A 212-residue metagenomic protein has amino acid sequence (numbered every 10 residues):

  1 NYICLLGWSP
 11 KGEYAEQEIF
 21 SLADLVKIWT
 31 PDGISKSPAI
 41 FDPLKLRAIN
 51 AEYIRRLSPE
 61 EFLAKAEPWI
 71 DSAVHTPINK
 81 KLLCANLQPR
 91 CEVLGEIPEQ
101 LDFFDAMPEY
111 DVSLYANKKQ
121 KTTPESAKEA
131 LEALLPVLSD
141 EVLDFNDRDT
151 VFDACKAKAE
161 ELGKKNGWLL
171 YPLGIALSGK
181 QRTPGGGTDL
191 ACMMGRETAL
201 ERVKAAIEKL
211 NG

Functional and structural regions predicted by a protein language model:
N1-R56, E61, Y171-R182, A205-A206: Alpha-helical recognition segments enriched in aromatics with Gly/Pro capping that present substrate-recognition
I3-G7, N50-Y53, L87, C91 (+4 more regions): Generic structural signal for hydrophobic core residues of well-folded globular domains
W8-G12, I34-S35, R55-P59, H75-T76 (+6 more regions): Intrinsically disordered or highly flexible coil/loop and linker segments, enriched in small and charged/polar residues
D24, A48, L82, N86 (+2 more regions): Amphipathic alpha-helical interaction segments
D24-G33, A73, C91, V112 (+2 more regions): Short, mixed-charge aromatic SLiMs
P59-L162: Small-residue-rich helix-loop
D149-N211: Charged substrate- and nucleic-acid-binding regions of tRNA-handling and nucleotidyl-transfer enzymes, centered on
